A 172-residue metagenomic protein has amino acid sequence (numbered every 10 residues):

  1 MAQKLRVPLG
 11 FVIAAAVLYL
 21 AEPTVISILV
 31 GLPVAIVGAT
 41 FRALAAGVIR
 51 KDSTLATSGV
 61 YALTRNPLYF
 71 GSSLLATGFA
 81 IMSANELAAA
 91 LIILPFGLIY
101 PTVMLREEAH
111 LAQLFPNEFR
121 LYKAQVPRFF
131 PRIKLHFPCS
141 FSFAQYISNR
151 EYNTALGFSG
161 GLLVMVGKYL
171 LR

Functional and structural regions predicted by a protein language model:
M1-Y61, F70-R172: Membrane-anchoring alpha-helices and their flanking helix-loop junctions
T64: Conserved SAM-binding loop
P67: Alpha-helical transition-metal enzyme core signature, strongest for iron centers
